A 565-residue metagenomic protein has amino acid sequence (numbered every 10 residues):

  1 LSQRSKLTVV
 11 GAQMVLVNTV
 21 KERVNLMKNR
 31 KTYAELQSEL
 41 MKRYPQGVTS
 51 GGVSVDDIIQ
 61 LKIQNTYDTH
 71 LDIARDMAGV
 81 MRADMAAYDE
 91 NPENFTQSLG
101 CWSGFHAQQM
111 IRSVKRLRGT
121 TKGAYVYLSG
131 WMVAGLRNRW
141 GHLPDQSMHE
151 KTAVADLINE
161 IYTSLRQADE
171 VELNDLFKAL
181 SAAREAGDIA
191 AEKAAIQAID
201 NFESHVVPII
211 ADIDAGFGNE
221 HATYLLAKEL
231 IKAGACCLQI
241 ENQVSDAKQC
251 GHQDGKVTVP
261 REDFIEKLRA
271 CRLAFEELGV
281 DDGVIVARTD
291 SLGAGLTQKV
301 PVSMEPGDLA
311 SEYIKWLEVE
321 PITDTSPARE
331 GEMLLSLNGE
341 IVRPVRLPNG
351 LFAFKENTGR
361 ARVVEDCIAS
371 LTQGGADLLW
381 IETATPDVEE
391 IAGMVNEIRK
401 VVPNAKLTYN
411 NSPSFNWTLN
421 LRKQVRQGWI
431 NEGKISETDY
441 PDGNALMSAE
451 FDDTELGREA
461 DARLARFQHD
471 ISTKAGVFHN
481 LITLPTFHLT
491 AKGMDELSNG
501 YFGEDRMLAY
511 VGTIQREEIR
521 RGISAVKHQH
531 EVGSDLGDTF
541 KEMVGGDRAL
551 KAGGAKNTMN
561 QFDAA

Functional and structural regions predicted by a protein language model:
L1-L26: N-terminal amphipathic/basic-hydrophobic helices that include classical n-h-c signal peptides and signal-anchor
K6, G100, G104, G216 (+3 more regions): Glycine-centered flexibility motif
R23-D57, R521-A565: C-terminal extensions of enzymes
Q37-E39, R43-I58, N65, H70-P92 (+4 more regions): Alpha/beta enzyme core
L143, A186, G255, L296 (+6 more regions): Short alpha-helical interface elements
Q243, S412, D535: Histidine-centered beta-alpha loop that forms part of the nucleotide-sugar donor binding/catalytic region in diverse
N411-N416, T486: Short beta-alpha junction loops
W429-K556: Conserved alpha/beta catalytic core and glycan-binding cleft of carbohydrate-active enzymes
